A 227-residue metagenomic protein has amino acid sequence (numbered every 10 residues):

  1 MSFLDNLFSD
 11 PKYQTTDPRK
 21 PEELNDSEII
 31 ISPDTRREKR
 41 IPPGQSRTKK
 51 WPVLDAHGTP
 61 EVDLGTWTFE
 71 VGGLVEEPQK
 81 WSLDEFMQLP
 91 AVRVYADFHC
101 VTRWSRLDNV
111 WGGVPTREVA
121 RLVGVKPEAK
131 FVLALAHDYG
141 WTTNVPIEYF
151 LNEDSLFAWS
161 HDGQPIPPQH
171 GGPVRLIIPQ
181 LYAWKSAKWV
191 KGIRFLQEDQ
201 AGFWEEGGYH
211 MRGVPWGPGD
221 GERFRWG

Functional and structural regions predicted by a protein language model:
S2-G227: Structured, non-membrane catalytic/scaffold regions adjacent to prosthetic-group chemistry
